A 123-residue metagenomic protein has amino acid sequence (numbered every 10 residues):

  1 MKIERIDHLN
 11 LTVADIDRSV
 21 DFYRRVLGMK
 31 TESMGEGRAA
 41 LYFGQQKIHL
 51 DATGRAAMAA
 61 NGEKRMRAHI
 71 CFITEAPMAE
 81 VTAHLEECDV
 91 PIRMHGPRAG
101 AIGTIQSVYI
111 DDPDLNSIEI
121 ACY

Functional and structural regions predicted by a protein language model:
M1-D17, A68-I70: N-terminal beta-strand motif that seeds the catalytic metal site of vicinal oxygen chelate
N10-G54: Core segments of cupin and vicinal oxygen chelate
T12, C71-E75, D111: Short hydrophobic/aromatic beta-strand micro-patches that form the beta-sheet surface supporting nucleotide- or nucleic
R18-S19, P77-T82: Short, conserved charged micro-motifs
A39, A68, T104-V108: Short beta-strand micro-motifs in enzyme catalytic cores
A59-E63: Helix-adjacent hinge/juxtasegments
T82, E87-Y123: Vicinal oxygen chelate
